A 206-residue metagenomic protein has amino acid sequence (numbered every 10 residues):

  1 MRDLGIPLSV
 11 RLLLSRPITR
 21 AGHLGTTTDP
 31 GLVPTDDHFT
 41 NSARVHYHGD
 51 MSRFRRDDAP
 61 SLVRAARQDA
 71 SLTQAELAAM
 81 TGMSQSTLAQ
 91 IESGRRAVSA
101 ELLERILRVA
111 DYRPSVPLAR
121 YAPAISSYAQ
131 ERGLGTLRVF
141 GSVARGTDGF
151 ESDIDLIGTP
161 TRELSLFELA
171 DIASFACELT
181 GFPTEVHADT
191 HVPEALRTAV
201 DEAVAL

Functional and structural regions predicted by a protein language model:
R2-R11, T19-R138, A144-G149, T161-L206: Catalytic core of pol beta-like nucleotidyltransferases
S152-I154: Change "...and in nucleic-acid phosphodiester-cleaving endonucleases..." to "...and in nucleic-acid processing enzymes
L156-T159: Amphipathic, hydrophobic secondary-structure cores in small proteins
